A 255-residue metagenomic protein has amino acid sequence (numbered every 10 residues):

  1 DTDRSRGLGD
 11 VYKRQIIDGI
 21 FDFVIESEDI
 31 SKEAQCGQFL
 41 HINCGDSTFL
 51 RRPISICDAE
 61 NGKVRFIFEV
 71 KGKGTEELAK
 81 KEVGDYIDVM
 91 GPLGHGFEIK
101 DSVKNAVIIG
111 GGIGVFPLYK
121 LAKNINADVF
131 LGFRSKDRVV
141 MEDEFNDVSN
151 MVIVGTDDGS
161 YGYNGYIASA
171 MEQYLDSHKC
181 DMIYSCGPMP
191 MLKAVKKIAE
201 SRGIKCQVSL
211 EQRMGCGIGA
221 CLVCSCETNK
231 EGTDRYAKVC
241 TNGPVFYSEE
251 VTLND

Functional and structural regions predicted by a protein language model:
D1-Y12: Single conserved hydrophobic/aromatic residue that forms the stacking wall/gate of nucleotide- or nucleobase-binding
K13-I16, A59: Residue-level recognition of beta-strand microenvironments
D22-N105: FAD-binding FR-type
T75-R213: FNR/FR-type flavoprotein reductase catalytic core
M189, Q212-P244: Local cysteine-cluster metal-coordination motifs and their immediate loop/turn environment, predominantly Fe-S cluster
I198, I218-G219, P244-D255: Nucleotide-activated chemistry modules centered on ATP-dependent adenylation/adenylyltransferase
